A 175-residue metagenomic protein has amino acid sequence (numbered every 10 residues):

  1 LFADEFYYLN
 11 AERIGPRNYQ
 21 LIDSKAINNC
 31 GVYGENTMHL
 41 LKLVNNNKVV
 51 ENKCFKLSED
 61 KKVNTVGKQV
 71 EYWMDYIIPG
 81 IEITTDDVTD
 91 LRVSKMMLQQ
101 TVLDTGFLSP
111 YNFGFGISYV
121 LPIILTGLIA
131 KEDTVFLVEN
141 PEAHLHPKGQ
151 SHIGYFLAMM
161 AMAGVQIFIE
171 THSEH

Functional and structural regions predicted by a protein language model:
L1-P122, T126, K131: Phosphate-coordinating catalytic segments in nucleotide- and nucleic-acid-processing enzymes
E132-V135, G164-F168: Loop/turn-to-beta-strand initiation segments
V138-P141: Walker B catalytic motif
H152-G154: Conserved hydrophobic alpha-helix in the ABC-type ATPase nucleotide-binding domain
L157-V165: Substrate-engagement module of ASCE P-loop NTPases
E170-H172: H-loop/switch region of ABC-family ATPase nucleotide-binding domains
